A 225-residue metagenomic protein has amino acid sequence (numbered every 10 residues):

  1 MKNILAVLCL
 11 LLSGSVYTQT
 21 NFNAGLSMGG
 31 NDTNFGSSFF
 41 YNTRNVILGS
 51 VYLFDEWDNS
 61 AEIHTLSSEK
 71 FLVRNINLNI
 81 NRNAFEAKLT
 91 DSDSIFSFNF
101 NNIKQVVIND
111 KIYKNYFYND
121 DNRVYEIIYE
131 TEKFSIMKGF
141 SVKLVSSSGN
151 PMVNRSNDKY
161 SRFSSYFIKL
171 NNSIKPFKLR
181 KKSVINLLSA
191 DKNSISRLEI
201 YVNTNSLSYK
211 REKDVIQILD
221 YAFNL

Functional and structural regions predicted by a protein language model:
M1-N23, I218: Bacterial Sec-dependent N-terminal signal peptides
Y17, N101-N102, S183, N193 (+2 more regions): Exposed alpha-helical structural elements
Y17-S50: Sec-dependent signal peptide cleavage junction
N21, L179-R180, R211: Intrinsic-disorder/low-complexity, polar/charged segments
Y52-D55, N59-K181: Aromatic-patch recognition
Y166-F167, N172, P176, K181-S196 (+1 more regions): Polar alpha-helical coiled-coil and adjacent low-complexity
L188-L225: Long, compositionally biased interface segments
